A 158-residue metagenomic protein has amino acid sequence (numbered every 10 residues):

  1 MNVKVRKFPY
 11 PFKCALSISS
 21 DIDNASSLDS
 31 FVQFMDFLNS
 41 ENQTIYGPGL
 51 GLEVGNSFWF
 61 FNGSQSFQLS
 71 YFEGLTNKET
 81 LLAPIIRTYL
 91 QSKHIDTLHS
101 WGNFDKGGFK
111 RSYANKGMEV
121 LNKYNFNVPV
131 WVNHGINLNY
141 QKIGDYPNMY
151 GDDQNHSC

Functional and structural regions predicted by a protein language model:
M1-C158: Catalytic alpha-helical scaffold of carbohydrate-active enzymes acting on polysaccharides/glycoconjugates
